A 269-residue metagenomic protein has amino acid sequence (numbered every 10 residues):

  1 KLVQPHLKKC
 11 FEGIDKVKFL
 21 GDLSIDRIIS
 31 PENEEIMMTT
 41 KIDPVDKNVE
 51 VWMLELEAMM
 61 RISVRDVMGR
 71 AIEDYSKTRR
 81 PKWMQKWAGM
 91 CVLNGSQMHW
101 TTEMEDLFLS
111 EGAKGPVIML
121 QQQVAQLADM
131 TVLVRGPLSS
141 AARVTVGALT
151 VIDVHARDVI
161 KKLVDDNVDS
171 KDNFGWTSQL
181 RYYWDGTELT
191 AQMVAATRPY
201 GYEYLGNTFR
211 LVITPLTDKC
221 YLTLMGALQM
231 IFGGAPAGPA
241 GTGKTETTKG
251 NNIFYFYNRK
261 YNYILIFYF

Functional and structural regions predicted by a protein language model:
Q4, K8-P215, K219: Extended, charged/polar low-complexity intrinsically disordered regions
Y202-L205, A237, L265: Broad hydrophobic/π-residue packing in well-ordered secondary structure
L216-T217, M225-I231: Phosphate-binding P-loop
T217-L222, T245: Short, well-ordered alpha-helical scaffold segments within catalytic/effector domains
Q229, G233-R259: Walker A/P-loop
F256-N258, Y263-Y268: Hydrophobic alpha-helical signal peptides and transmembrane signal-/tail-anchor segments that drive secretory-pathway
